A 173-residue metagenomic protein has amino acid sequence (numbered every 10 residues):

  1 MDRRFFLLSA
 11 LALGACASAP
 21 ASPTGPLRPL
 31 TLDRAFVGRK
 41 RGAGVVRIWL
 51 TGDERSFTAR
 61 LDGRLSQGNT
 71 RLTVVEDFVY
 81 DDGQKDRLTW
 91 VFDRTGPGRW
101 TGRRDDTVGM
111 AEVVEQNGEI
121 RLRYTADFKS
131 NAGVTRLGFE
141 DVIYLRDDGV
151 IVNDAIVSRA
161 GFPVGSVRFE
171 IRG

Functional and structural regions predicted by a protein language model:
R4-S18: N-terminal export signals
C16-L30: Bacterial Sec signal peptide processing site at the extreme N-terminus
P26, A43-A132, V142: Central antiparallel beta-sheet cores of small beta-barrel/beta-sandwich binding domains
G138-G173: Glycine-rich, aromatic-bearing surface loops/beta-hairpins
